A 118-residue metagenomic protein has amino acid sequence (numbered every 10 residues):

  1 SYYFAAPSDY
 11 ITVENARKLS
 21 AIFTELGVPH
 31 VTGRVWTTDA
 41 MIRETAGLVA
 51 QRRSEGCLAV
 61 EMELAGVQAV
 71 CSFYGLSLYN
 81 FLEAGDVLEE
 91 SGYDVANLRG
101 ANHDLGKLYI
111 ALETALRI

Functional and structural regions predicted by a protein language model:
S1-I118: Glycine-rich phosphate- or other oxyanion-binding loops that anchor nucleotides, phosphorylated ligands
